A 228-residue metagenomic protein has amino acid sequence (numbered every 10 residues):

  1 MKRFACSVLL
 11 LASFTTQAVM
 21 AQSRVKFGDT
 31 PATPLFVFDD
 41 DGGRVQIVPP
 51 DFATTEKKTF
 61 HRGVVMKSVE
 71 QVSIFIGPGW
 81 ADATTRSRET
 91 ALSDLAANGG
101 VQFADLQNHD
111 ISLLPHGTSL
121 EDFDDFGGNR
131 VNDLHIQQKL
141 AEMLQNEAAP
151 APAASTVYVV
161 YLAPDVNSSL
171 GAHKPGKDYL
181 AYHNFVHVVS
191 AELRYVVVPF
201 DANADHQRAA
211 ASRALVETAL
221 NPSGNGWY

Functional and structural regions predicted by a protein language model:
M1-C6: Bacterial N-terminal signal peptides that target proteins for export
S7-T15: Bacterial N-terminal signal peptides
T16-A21: Sec/Tat signal peptide C-region and signal peptidase I cleavage site
S23-L140: N-terminal carbohydrate-binding/catalytic regions of secreted carbohydrate-active enzymes
A141-P150: Short, well-structured alpha-helical segments in soluble
A149-P222: Active-site-proximal segment of zinc-dependent metalloprotease catalytic domains
G224-Y228: Post-HEXXH active-site segment of zinc metalloproteases
